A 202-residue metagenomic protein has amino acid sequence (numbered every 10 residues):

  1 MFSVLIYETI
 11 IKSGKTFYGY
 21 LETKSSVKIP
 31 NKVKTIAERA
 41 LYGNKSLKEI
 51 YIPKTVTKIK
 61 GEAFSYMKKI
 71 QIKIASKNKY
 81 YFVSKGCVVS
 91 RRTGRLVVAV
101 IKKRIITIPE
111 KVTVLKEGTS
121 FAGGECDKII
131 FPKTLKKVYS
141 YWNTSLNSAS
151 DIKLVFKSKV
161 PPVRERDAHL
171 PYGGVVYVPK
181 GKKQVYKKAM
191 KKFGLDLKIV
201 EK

Functional and structural regions predicted by a protein language model:
M1-K12, L21-T35, N44-K58, M67-C87 (+5 more regions): Structural signature of tandem-repeat unit edges
S90-T93: Short acidic-glycine loop/turn motifs at beta-strand connectors
Q184-K191: Short, surface-exposed terminal/edge motifs of secreted or surface/virion proteins that either
